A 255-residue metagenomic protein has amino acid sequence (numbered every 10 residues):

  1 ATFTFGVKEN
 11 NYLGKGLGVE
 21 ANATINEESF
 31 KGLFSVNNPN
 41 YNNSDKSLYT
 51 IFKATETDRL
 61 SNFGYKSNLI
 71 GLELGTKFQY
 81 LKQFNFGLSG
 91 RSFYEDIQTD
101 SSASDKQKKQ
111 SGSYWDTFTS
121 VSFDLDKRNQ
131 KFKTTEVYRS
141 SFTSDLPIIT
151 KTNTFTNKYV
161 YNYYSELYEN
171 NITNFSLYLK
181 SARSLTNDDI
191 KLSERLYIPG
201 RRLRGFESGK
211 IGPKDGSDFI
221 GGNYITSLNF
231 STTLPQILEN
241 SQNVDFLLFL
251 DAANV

Functional and structural regions predicted by a protein language model:
A1, S102-V244, L248-A252: C-terminal outer-membrane beta-barrel translocator/porin domains of Gram-negative envelope proteins and their
A1-T2, A21-G32, D58-S67, L146-F155 (+1 more regions): Solvent-exposed loop/turn segments connecting transmembrane beta-strands in outer-membrane beta-barrel proteins
F3-N11, F30-N43, L48-T50, N68-Y80 (+4 more regions): Feature captures outer-membrane beta-barrel proteins of Gram-negative bacteria and organelles
G6-N10, N22-N26, S35-P39, I51-T57 (+9 more regions): Outer-membrane beta-barrel pore domains and translocons
N11-V19, Y41-L48, Y80-G87, N129-F132 (+3 more regions): Repeated loop/turn-to-beta-strand initiation elements of outer-membrane beta-barrel proteins
I25, F63, K77-F78, G112 (+2 more regions): Generic alpha-helical structural element
E28, T57, E95, R204 (+1 more regions): A short acidic, often aromatic-flanked loop/helix-cap motif at beta-alpha or helix-coil junctions that lines enzyme
G32-S111: Transmembrane beta-barrel wall of Gram-negative outer-membrane proteins
